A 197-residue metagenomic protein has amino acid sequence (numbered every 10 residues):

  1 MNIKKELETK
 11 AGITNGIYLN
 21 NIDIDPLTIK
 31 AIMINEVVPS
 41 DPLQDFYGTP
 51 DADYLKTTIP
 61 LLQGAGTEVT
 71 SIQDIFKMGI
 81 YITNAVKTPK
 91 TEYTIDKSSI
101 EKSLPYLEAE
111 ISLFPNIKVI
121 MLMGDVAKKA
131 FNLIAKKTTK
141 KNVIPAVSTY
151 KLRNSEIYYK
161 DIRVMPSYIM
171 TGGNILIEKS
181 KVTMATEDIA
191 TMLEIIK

Functional and structural regions predicted by a protein language model:
M1-G16, T91-E108, L113, K137-K197: C-terminal capping/extension of enzyme domains
M1-Q63, Y158-K160, T191-K197: Active-site and ligand/interface coordination hotspots across diverse enzymes and nucleic-acid-associated assemblies
I32-N35, T83, L122-M123, S167: Short hydrophobic segments within beta-strands
V37-S40, K87-K90, D125-K128, I169-G173: Short, solvent-exposed loop/turn segments at secondary-structure junctions
P42-D45, F131-L133, L176: Short glycine-/acidic-enriched loop or helix-start segments at secondary-structure transitions that form or flank
G48-S99: Short, surface-exposed acidic-centric catalytic microdomains
L62, I134-T139: Active-site catalytic pocket residues across diverse enzymes, especially alpha/beta-hydrolases
K77-L133: Internal catalytic-core helix/loop-beta-alpha segment that presents or stabilizes conserved functional determinants
